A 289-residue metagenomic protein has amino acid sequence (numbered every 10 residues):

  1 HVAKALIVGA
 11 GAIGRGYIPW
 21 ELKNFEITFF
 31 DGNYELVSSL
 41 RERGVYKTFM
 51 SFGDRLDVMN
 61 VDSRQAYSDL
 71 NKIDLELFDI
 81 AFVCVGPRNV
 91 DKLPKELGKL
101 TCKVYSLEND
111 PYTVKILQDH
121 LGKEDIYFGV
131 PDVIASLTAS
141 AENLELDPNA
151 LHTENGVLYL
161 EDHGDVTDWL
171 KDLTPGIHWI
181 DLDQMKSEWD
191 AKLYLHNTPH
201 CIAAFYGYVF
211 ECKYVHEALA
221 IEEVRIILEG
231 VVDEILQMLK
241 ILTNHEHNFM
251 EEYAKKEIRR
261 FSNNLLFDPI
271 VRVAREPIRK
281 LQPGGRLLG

Functional and structural regions predicted by a protein language model:
V2-L6, A12-G289: Substrate/ligand-engaging "lid" and interaction regions
